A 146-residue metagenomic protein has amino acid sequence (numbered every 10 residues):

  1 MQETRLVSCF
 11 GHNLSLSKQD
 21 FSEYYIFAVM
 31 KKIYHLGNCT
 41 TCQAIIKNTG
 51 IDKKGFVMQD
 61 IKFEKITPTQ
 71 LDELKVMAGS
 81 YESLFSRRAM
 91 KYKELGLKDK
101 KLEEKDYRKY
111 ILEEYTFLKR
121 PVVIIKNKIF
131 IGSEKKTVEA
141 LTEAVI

Functional and structural regions predicted by a protein language model:
S15-V29: Short, Lys/Arg-enriched N-terminal segments with co-localized hydrophobic residues within the first ~10-30 amino acids
V29-N48, Q59: Local sequence-structure signature of Cys/Sec-based thiol-disulfide redox active-site neighborhoods
I51-K53, G79: Short, well-ordered coil/turn elements that cap or connect secondary structure elements
G55-V57: Conserved beta-strand segments of alpha/beta enzyme cores
I61-L141, V145-I146: Thiol/selenol-based redox catalytic cores and closely related redox-interacting motifs
